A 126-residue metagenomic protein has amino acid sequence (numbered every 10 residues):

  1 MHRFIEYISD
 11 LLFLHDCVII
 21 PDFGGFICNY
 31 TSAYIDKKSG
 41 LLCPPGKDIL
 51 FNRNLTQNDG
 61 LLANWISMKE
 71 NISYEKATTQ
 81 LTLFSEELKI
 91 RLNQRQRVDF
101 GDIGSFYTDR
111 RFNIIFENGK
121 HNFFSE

Functional and structural regions predicted by a protein language model:
M1-E126: Cytosolic/nucleoplasmic/matrix-facing N-terminal domains/tails of membrane-anchored or organelle-targeted proteins
